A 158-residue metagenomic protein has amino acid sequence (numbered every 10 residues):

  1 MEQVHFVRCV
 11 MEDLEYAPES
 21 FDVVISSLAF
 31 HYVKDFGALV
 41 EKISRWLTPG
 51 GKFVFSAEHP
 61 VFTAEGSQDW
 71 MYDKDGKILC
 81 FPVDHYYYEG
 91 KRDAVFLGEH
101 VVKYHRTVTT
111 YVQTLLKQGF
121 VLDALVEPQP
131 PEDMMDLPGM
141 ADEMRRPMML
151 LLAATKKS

Functional and structural regions predicted by a protein language model:
M1-D13: Conserved SAM-binding strand-loop segment of SAM-dependent methyltransferases
E12-V23: A short acidic, Gly/Pro-enriched loop at the edge of an enzyme's catalytic core that lines a small-molecule cofactor
D22-G37: A short SAM/SAH-binding and catalytic strip from SAM-dependent methyltransferases
G37-K52: A short glycine-rich, Lys/Arg-flanked "PGG" loop and its adjoining helix->strand segment in the class I
K52-G90: Conserved class I S-adenosyl-L-methionine
A57-Q68, V95-T109: Acceptor-substrate binding/catalytic loop of class I
K91, V102-V126: Short alpha-helix
Q118-F120, P138-S158: Core SAM-dependent methyltransferase catalytic element
